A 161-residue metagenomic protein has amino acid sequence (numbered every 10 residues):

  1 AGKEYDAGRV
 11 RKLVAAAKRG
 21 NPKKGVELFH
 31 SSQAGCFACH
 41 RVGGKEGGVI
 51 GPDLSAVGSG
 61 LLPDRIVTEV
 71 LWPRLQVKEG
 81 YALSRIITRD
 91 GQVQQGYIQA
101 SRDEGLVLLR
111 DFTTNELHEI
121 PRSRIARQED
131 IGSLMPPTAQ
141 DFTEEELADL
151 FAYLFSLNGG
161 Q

Functional and structural regions predicted by a protein language model:
A1, L71, Q92-Q94, S101-V107 (+3 more regions): C-terminal capping alpha-helices of c-type cytochrome domains
A1-S31, L62-R65, G91-Q92, A139 (+1 more regions): Electrostatic cytochrome c docking/interface patches
L28, S32-G43, L54, M135 (+1 more regions): The canonical Cys-X-X-Cys-His
E46-I50: Short Cys/His-rich "knuckle" micro-motifs
P52-T68: Conserved glycine-bearing catalytic or ligand-binding loops at nucleotide- and phosphate-handling centers of large
R65-L83: Short Fe-S-cluster ligation motifs
S84-R89: A short beta-strand micro-motif
